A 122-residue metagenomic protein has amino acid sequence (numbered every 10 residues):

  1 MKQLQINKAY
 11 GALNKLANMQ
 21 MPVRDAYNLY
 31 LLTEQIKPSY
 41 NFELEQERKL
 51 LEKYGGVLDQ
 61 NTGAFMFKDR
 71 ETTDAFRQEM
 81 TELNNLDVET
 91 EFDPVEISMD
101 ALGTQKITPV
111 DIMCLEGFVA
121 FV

Functional and structural regions predicted by a protein language model:
K2-Y54: N-terminal interaction modules that seed assembly of large macromolecular complexes
L44-V122: Low-complexity intrinsically disordered segments
